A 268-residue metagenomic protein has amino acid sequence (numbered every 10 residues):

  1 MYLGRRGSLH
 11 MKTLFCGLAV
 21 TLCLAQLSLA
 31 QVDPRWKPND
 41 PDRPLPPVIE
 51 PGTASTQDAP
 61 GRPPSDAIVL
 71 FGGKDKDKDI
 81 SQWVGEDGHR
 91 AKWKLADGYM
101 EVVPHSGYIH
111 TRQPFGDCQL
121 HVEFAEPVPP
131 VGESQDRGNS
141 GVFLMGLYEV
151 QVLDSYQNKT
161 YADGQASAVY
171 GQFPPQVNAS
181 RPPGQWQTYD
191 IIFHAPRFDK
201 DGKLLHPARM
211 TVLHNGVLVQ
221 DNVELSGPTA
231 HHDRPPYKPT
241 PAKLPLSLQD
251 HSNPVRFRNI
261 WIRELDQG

Functional and structural regions predicted by a protein language model:
M1-R5, S81-W83: Short intrinsically disordered, low-complexity coil segments enriched in acidic
L3-L18: Bacterial N-terminal signal peptides that target proteins for export
K12, V20, G52-S55: Intrinsically disordered/low-complexity terminal segments and short unstructured peptides
C16-Q26: Bacterial N-terminal signal peptides
L29-G268: Carbohydrate-interacting regions of secretory-pathway proteins
